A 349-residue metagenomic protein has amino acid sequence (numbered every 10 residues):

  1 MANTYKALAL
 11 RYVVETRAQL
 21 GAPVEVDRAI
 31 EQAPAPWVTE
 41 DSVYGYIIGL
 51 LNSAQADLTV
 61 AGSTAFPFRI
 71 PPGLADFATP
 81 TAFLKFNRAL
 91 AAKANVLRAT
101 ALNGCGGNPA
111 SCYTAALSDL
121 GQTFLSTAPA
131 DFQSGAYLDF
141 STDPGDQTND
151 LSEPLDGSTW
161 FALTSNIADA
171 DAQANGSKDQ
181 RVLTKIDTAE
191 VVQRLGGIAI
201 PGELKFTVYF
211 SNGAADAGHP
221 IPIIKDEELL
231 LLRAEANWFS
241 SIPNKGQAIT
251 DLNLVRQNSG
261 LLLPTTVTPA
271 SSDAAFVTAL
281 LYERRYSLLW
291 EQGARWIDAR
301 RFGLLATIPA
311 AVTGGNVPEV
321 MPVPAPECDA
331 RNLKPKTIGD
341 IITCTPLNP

Functional and structural regions predicted by a protein language model:
M1-L232, F239-D251, D273-A275, I308 (+1 more regions): Structured, solvent-exposed acidic/aromatic patches
P80, K93, A270-P349: Long, intrinsically disordered, low-complexity segments
K178-Q180, A189, L262, S287-E291 (+1 more regions): Short secondary-structure junctions and interdomain/linker hinges
S241-I242, Q257-G260, R285, L289: Hydrophobic alpha-helix feature that most strongly marks membrane-spanning transmembrane helices and their immediate
N244-Q247, T268, E291: Short, surface-exposed helix-loop/turn micro-motifs enriched in polar/charged residues
Q247-L261: Active/binding-pocket-proximal capping segment
L261-A270: Cytochrome P450 fold signature focused on the C-terminal beta-domain
